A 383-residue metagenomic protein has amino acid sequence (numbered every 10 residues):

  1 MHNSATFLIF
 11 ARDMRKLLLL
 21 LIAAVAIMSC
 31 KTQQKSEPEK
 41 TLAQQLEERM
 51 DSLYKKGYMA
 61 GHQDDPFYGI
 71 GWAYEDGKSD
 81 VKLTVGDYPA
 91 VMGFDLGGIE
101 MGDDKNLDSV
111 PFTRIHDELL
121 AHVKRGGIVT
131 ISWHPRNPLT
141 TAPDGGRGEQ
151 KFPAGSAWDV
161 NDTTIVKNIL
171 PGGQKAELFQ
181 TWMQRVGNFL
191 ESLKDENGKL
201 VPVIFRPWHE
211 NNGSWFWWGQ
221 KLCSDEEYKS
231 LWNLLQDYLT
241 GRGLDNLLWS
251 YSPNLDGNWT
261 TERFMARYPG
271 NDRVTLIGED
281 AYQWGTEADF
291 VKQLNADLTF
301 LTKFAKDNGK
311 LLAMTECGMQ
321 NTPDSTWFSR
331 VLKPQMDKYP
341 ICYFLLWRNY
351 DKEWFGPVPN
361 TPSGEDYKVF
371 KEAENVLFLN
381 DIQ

Functional and structural regions predicted by a protein language model:
L17-V25: Sec-dependent N-terminal signal peptides
M28-S29: C-terminal motif of bacterial Sec signal peptides marking the signal peptidase cleavage site
Q33-G97, G102-S109: N-terminal module-boundary/linker segments of secreted carbohydrate-active enzymes
Q44-Q45, W72-V81, T113-H116, V186-F189 (+3 more regions): Alpha-helical scaffolding within the catalytic cores of extracellular/periplasmic polymer-degrading hydrolases
Y58-D64, K310-Q383: Substrate-binding cleft of secreted/luminal carbohydrate-active enzymes
G61-Q63, P202, R206-W208, W232-E262 (+2 more regions): Aromatic-lined carbohydrate-recognition surfaces of secreted/lumenal glycan-active proteins
F94, F264-V291, W347: Aromatic- and acid-rich polysaccharide-binding/catalytic face of secreted or lumenal carbohydrate-active enzymes
M101-D237, G241-L244: Substrate-binding cleft of extracellular glycoside hydrolase catalytic domains
